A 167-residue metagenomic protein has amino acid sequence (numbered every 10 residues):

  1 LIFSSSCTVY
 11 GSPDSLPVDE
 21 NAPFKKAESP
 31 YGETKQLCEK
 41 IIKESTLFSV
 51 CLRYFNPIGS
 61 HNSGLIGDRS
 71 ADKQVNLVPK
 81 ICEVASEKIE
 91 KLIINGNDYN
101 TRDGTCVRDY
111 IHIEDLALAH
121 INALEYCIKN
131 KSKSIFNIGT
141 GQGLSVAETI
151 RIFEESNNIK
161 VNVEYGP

Functional and structural regions predicted by a protein language model:
L1-F3, V50, I135: Conserved catalytic-site loops of classical short-chain dehydrogenases/reductases
S5-C7: Conserved NAD(P)H cofactor-binding loop of Rossmann-fold oxidoreductase domains
V9-N56, L65-N76: Catalytic helix-loop patch of NAD(P)-dependent Rossmann-fold dehydrogenases
Y10, I58, Q142-L144: Feature marks short, surface-exposed loop/turn motifs that line or immediately flank catalytic pockets and channel
Y10-G11, L16-P17, H61, K88 (+2 more regions): A short secondary-structure junction motif
D14-L16, H61-I66, C106-V107, T149-I150: Short aromatic-enriched loop/helix-cap "lid" or pocket-rim segments at secondary-structure transitions that line
P23, N56-G59, N97-Y99, P167: Residues that form or immediately flank small-molecule/cofactor binding pockets and catalytic motifs
V78-P167: C-terminal substrate-binding subdomain of Rossmann-fold SDR/epimerase-dehydratase oxidoreductases
